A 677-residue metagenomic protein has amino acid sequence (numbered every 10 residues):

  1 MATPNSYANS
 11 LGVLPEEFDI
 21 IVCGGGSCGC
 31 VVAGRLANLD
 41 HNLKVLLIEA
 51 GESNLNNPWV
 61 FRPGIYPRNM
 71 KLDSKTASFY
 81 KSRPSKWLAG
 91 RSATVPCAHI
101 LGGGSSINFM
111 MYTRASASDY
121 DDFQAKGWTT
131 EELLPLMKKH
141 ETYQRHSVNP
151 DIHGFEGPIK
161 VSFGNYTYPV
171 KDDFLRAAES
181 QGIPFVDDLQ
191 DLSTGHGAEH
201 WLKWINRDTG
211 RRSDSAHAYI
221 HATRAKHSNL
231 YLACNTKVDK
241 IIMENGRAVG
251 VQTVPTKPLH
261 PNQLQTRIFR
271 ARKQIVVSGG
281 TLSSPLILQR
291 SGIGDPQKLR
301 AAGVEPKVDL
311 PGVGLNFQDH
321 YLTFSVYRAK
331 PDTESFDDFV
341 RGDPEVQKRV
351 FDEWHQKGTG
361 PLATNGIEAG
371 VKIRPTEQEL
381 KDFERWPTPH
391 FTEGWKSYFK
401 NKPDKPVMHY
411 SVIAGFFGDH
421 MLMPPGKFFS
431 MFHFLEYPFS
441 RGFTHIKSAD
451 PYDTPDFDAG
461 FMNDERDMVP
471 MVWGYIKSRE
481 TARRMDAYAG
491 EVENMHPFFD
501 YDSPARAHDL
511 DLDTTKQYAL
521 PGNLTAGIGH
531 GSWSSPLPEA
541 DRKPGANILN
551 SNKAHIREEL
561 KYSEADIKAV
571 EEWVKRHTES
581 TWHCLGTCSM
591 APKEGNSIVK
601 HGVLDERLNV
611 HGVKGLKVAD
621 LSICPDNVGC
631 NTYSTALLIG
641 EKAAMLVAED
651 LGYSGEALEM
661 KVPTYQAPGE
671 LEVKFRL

Functional and structural regions predicted by a protein language model:
A2-K138, E305-G312, D319-L322, V326-V340 (+3 more regions): N-terminal glycine-rich phosphate/pyrophosphate-binding loop and immediately adjacent elements
E16-F18, P261-Q274, S278: Core beta-strand elements of the Rossmann-like FAD/NAD(P) dinucleotide-binding domain in flavoenzyme oxidoreductases
G26-S27, A50-S53, K237, K273-Q274 (+2 more regions): Glycine-/small-residue-rich beta->alpha transition segments that form the dinucleotide
N42, P285, D295-P424, E465-I567 (+3 more regions): Mid-to-C-terminal "cap/lid" subdomains and adjacent gly/pro-rich loops that border and regulate access to redox
Q124-E244, A248, Q252, S325-R328 (+5 more regions): Conserved redox-cofactor binding core of oxidoreductases
R607-P625: Short FAD-binding loop at a beta-strand-to-alpha-helix junction that anchors the flavin cofactor in diverse
D626-M645: A conserved FAD-binding loop/helix module that cradles the flavin
